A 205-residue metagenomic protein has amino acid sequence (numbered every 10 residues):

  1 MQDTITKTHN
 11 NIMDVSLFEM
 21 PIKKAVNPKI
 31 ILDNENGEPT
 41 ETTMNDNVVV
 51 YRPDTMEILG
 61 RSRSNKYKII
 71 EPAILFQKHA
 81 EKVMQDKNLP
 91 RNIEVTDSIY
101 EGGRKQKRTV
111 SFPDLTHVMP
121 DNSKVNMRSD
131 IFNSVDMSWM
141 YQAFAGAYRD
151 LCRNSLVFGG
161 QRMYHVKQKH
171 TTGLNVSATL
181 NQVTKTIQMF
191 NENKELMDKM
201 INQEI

Functional and structural regions predicted by a protein language model:
M1-K78: Feature for intrinsically disordered/low-complexity regulatory segments and propeptides
K78, V83-I205: Intrinsic disorder/low-complexity polar-acidic segments
